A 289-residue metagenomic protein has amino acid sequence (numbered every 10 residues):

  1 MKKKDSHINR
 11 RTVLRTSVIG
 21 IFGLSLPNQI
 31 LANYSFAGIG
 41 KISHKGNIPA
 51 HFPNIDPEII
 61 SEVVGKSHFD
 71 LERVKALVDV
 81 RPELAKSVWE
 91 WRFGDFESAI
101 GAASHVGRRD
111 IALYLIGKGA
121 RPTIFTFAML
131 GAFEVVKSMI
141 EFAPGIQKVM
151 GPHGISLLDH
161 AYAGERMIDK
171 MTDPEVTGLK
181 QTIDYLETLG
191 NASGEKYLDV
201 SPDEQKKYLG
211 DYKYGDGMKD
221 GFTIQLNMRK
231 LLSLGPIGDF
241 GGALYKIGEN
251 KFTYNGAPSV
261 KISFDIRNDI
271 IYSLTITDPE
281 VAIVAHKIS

Functional and structural regions predicted by a protein language model:
K2-I21: N-terminal secretory signal peptides and thylakoid transit peptides that target proteins across membranes
N28-G65, F69-D70: C-terminal segment of N-terminal export signals and the immediately downstream linker at the start of the mature
G40-H44, V74, V78-P82, A102-D110: Repeat-mediated protein-protein interaction surfaces in helical alpha-solenoids
F52-G65, K86-A102, R121-A128, V149-M167: Ankyrin-repeat boundary/"N-cap" motif
D70-V78, R108-I116, A132-I140, K170-M171 (+1 more regions): Ankyrin repeat structural motif
P82-E83, G119-A120, P144-G145, N191: Ankyrin-repeat C-terminal turn/loop position
L115-F125, S193-P202: Short domain-boundary/entry signatures in modular proteins, especially in secreted/extracellular architectures
S193-S289: Peripheral terminal and inter-domain segments
